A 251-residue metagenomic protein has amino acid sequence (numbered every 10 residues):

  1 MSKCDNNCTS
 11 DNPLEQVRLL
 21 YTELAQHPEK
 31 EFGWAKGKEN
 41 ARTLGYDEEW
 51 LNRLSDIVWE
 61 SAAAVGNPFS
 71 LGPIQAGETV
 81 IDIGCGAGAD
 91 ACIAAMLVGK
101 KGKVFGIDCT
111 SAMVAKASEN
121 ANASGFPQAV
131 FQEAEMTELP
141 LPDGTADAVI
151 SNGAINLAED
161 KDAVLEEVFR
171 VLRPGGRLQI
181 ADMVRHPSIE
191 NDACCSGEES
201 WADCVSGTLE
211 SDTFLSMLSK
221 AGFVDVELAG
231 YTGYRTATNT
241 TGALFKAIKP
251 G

Functional and structural regions predicted by a protein language model:
M1-L44: N-terminal auxiliary segments of SAM/dcSAM-dependent transferases
W34-T79, I93, L97: Conserved alpha-helix/loop element of class I SAM-dependent methyltransferases that forms part of the SAM/SAH-binding
A76, T137-A148: A short acidic, Gly/Pro-enriched loop at the edge of an enzyme's catalytic core that lines a small-molecule cofactor
T110-A112: Conserved SAM/SAH-binding beta-strand->alpha-helix loop
S124-E138: Conserved SAM-binding strand-loop segment of SAM-dependent methyltransferases
D162-R177: A short glycine-rich, Lys/Arg-flanked "PGG" loop and its adjoining helix->strand segment in the class I
H186-V205: Short, glycine-/aromatic-enriched active-site segment of Class I SAM-dependent methyltransferases
S206-A221: Short alpha-helix
